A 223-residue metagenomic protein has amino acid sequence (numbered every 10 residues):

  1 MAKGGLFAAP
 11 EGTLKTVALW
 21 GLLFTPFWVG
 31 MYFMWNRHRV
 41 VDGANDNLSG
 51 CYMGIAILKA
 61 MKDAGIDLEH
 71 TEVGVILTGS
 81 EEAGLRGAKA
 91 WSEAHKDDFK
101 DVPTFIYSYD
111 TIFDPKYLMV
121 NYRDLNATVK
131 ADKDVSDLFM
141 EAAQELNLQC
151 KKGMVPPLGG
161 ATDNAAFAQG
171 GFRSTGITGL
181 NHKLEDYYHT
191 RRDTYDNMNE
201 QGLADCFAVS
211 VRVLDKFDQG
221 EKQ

Functional and structural regions predicted by a protein language model:
A2-G21, W28-A131, A142, P156-G159 (+2 more regions): Acidic/histidine-rich catalytic neighborhood of metal-dependent amide-processing enzymes
I112-Q223: Active-site-adjacent substrate-binding region of metalloamidase/peptidase-like peptide-processing proteins
